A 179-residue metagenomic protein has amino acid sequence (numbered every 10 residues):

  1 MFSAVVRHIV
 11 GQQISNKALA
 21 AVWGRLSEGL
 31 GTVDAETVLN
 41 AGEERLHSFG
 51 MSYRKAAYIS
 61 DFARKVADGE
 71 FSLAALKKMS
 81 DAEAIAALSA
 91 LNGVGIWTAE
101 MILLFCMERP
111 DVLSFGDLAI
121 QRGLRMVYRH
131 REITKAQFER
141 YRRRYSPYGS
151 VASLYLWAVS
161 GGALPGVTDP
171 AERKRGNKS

Functional and structural regions predicted by a protein language model:
M1-Q12: Alpha-helical scaffold segments that form or flank carboxylate-/histidine-based iron centers
S3, K77, L113: Residue-level marker of regulatory loop/turn positions in helix-turn-helix DNA-binding domains and in histidine
A4, A20, L39-A41, A82 (+3 more regions): A generic alpha-helix surface/boundary motif
V6, I59-F62, L124: Buried hydrophobic packing segments
I9, R25, A87, G123 (+1 more regions): Generic structural signal for isolated residues within well-ordered alpha-helices
V10, E43, A67, F71 (+3 more regions): A broad detector of the eukaryotic-type serine/threonine protein kinase catalytic domain
I14-N92, R144: Alpha-helical ds-nucleic-acid-binding substructure associated with the helix-hairpin-helix region of base-excision DNA
A57, I96-S179: C-terminal accessory module of base-excision DNA glycosylases/AP lyases that mediates lesion recognition and DNA
